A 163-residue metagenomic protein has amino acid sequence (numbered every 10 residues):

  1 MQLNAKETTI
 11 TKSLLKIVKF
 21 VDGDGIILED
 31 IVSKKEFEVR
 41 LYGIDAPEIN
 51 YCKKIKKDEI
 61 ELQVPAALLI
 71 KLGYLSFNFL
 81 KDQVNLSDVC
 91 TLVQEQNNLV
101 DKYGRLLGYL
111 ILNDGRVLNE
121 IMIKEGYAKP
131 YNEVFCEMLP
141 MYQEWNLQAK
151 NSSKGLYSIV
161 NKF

Functional and structural regions predicted by a protein language model:
M1, K162-F163: Short, solvent-exposed mixed-charge patches
M1-Q2, G155: An acidic, glycine-rich, mixed-charge low-complexity segment common to nucleic-acid enzymes
L3-I121: Electropositive
P47, D82-C90, E125, W145-Q148 (+1 more regions): Structured segments of extracytoplasmic/periplasmic soluble domains in secreted or envelope-associated proteins
K102-S152: Conserved beta-structured recognition patch
L156-K162: Short, low-complexity, Pro/Ser/Thr/Gly-rich segments in the mature regions of secreted, periplasmic
